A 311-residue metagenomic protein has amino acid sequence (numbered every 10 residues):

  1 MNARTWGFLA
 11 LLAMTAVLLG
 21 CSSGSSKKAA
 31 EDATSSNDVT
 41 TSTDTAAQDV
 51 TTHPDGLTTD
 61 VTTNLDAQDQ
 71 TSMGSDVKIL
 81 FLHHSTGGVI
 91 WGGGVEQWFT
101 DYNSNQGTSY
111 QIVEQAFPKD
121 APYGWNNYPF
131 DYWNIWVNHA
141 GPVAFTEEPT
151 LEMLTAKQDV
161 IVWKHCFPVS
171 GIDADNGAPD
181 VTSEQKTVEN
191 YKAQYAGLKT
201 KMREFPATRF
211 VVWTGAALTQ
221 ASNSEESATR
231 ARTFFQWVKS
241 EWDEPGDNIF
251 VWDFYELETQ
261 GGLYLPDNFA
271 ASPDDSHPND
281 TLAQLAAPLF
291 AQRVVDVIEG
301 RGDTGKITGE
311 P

Functional and structural regions predicted by a protein language model:
M1-A10: Bacterial N-terminal signal peptides that target proteins for export
L9-L18: Bacterial N-terminal signal peptides
C21-Q68: Ser/Thr-rich, Pro/Gly/Ala-heavy low-complexity intrinsically disordered linkers and tails of secreted extracellular
N64-A116: Serine-esterase "nucleophile elbow" of acetyl-processing enzymes
K78-L82, G88-V89, Y110-A116, D159-H165 (+2 more regions): Structural recognition of the beta-strand scaffold that forms the well-ordered cores of secreted hydrolase catalytic
N103-A140: A short beta-strand-loop structural module common to alpha/beta enzyme folds
I135-E189, G215-Q220: Oxyanion-hole/transition-state-stabilizing segment in secreted/luminal serine hydrolases and related acyltransferases
L218-P311: Catalytic His-Asp segment of secreted/periplasmic serine-dependent ester chemistry enzymes
